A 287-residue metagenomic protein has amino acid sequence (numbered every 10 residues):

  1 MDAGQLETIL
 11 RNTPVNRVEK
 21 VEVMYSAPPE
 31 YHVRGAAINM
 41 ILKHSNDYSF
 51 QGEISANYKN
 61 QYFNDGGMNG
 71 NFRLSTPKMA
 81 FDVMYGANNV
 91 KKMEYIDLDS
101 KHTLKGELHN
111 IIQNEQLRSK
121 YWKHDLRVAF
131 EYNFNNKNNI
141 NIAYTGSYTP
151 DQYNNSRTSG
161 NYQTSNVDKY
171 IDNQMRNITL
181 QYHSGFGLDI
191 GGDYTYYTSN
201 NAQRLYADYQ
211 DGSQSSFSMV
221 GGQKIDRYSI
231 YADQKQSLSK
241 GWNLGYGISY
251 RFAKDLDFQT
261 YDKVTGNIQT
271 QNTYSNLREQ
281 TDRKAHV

Functional and structural regions predicted by a protein language model:
M1-D2, N39: Extracytoplasmic beta-strand/coil segments of soluble accessory domains associated with Gram-negative outer-membrane
D2-S26: Short acidic/polar hinge/loop motifs at secondary-structure boundaries that mediate gating or recognition
E7-I9, E22-V23, V33-S55, M68: N-terminal periplasmic accessory domains that precede and gate Gram-negative outer-membrane beta-barrel machines
K43-Y62, F81-V83, L188: Transmembrane beta-strand segments of Gram-negative outer membrane beta-barrel proteins
S45-E53, S100-I112, N154-S165, R204-S216 (+1 more regions): Flexible, solvent-exposed coil segments and beta strand-coil junctions, predominantly the extracellular/periplasmic
S55-N69, H109-D125, Q163-M175, F217-R227 (+1 more regions): Outer-membrane beta-barrel proteins
F63-K91, E107-D151, Q174-G185: Transmembrane beta-barrel wall of Gram-negative outer-membrane proteins
D125-T149, D168-V287: Face-selective signature of the C-terminal outer-membrane beta-barrel domain
